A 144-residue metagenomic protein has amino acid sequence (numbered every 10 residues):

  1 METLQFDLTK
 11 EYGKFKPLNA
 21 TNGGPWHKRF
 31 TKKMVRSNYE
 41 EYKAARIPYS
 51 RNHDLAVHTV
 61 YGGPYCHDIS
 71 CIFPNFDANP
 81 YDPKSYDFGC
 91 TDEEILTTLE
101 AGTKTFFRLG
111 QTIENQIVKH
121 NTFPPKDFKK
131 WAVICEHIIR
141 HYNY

Functional and structural regions predicted by a protein language model:
M1-Y144: Non-catalytic accessory regions flanking glycosidase/transglycosidase catalytic cores in CAZymes
